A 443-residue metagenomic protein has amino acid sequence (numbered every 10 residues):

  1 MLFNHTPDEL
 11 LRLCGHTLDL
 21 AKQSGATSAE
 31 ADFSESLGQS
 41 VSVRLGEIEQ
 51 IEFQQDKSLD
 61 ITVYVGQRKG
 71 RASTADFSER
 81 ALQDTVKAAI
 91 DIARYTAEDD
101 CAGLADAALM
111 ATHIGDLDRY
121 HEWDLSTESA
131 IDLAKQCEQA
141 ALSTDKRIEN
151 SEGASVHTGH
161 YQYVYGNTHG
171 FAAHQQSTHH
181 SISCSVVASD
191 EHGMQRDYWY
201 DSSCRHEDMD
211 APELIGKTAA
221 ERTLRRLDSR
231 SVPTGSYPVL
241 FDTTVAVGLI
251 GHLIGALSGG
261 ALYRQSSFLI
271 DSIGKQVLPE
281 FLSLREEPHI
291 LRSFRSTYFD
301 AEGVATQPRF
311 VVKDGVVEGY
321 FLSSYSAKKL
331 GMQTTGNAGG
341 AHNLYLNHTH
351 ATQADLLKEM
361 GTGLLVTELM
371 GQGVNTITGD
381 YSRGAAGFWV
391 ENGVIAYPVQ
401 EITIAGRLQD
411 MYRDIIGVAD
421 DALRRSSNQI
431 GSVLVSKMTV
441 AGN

Functional and structural regions predicted by a protein language model:
M1-T297, A301-V304, K313-D314, V394 (+3 more regions): Active-site bordering "gate/hinge" segments that shape substrate access to catalytic or cofactor-binding pockets
I114, I270-N443: Dual-mode signal for accessory low-complexity, basic/Gly-rich regions
